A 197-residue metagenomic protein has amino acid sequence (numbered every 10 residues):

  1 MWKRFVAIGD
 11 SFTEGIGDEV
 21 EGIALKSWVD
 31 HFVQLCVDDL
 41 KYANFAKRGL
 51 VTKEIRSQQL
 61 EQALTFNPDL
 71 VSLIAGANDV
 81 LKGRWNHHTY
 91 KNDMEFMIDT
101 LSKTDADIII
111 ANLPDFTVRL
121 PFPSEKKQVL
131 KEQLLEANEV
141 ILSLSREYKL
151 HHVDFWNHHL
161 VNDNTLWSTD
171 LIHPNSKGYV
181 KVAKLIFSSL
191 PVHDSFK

Functional and structural regions predicted by a protein language model:
M1-R48, Q58-N67: Serine-esterase "nucleophile elbow" of acetyl-processing enzymes
T13, T52, N112: Ser/Thr-centric signal marking residues that sit in or immediately flank functional binding/regulatory motifs
I16-G17, K53, K82: Short N-terminal helix/helix-N-cap motif within the alpha/beta-hydrolase-1
K47-T52, V129-L130: Short, flexible loop segments at the rims of nucleotide/cofactor-binding pockets, characterized by
S57-K197: Alpha-helical cap/lid subdomain in secreted, periplasmic, or secretory-pathway luminal O-acyl-processing enzymes
